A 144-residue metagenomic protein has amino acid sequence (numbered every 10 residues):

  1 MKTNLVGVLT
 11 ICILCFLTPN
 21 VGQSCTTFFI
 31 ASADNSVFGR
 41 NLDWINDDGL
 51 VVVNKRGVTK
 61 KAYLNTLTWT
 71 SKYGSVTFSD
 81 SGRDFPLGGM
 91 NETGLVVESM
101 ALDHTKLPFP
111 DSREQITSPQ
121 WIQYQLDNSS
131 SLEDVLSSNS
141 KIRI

Functional and structural regions predicted by a protein language model:
M1-L9: Bacterial N-terminal signal peptides that target proteins for export
V8-T18: Bacterial N-terminal signal peptides
F16-T18, I30, G89, V135: A generic structural signal for short, solvent-exposed coil/turn residues that cap or connect secondary-structure
N20-G22: Sec-dependent signal peptide cleavage junction
S24-E114, I142: A contiguous strand-loop segment
S99, S112-R143: Alpha/propeptide regions of enzymes that mature by internal proteolysis
